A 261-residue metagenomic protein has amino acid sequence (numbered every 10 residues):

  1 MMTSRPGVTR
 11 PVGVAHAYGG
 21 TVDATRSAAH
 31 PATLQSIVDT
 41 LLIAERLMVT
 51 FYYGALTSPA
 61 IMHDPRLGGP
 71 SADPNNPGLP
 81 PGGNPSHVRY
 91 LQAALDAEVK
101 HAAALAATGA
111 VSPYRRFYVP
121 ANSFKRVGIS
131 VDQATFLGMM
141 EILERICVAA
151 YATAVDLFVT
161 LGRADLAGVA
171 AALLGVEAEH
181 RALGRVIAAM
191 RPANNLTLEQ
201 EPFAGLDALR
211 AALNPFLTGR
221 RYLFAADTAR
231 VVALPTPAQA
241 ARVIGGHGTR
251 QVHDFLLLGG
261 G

Functional and structural regions predicted by a protein language model:
T3-G261: All-alpha RGS (Regulator of G-protein Signaling) helical domain and cognate RGS-like helical scaffolds
